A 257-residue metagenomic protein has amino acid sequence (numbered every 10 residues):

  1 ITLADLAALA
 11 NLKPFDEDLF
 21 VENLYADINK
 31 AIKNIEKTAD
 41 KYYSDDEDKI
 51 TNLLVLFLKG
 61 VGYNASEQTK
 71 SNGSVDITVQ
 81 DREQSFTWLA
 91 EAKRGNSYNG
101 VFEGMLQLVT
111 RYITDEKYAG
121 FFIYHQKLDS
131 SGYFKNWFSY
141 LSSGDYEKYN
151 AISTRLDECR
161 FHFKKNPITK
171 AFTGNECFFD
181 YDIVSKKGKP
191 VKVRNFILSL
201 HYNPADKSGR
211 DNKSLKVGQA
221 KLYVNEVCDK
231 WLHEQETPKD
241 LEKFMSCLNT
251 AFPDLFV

Functional and structural regions predicted by a protein language model:
I1-P14, V217-V257: Nuclease-adjacent, charged terminal/linker segments that flank catalytic cores
L12-A26, G132, E236-K239: Alpha-helix boundary/N-cap detector
D16-T69: Acidic-basic catalytic patches of nuclease active cores, encompassing PD-(D/E)XK and other metal-cofactor nuclease
G73-V75, V191: Short beta-strand or tight-loop elements that sit immediately N-terminal to catalytic metal-binding acidic residues
T78-L89, K189: Active-site beta-strand-loop-beta-strand hairpin of nuclease catalytic cores that positions key catalytic residues
D81-E83, K93-N96, I197-S199: Short, flexible loop/turn elements at secondary-structure junctions
R94-K148: Catalytic cores of nucleic-acid endonucleases
Q126-E226: Domain-level recognition of nuclease-like catalytic cores that cleave nucleotide substrates
